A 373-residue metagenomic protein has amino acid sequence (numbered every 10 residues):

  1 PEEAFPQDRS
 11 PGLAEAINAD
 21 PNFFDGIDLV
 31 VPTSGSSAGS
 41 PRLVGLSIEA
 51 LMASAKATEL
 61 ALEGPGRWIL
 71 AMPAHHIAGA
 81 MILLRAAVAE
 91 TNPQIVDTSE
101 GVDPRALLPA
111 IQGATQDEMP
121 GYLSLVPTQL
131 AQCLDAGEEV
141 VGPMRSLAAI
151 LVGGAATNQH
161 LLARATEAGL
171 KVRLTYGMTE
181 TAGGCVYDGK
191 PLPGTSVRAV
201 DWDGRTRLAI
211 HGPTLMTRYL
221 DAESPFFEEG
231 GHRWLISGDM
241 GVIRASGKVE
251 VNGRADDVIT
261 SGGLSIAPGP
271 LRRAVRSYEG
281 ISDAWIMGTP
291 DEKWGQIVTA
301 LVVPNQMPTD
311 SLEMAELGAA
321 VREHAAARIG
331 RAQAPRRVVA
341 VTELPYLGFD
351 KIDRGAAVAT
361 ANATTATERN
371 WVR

Functional and structural regions predicted by a protein language model:
P1-E15, R42-G45, N92-S99: Short beta-strand->loop structural element characteristic of the AMP-binding/adenylate-forming
A14-P32, P65-R67: Conserved pre-ATP/AMP-binding loop-to-beta segment of ANL
G26-K56, E63: Conserved AMP-binding A3 loop
G45-K56, R67-Q132, R173: AMP-binding/adenylate-forming
D135-D188: Gly/Ser/Thr-rich phosphate-binding loop
P191, D201-E228, H232, L264-I266: Conserved ATP/PPi-binding loop(s) of AMP-dependent carboxylate-activating enzymes
G212, R233, M240-Q333: AMP-binding/adenylate-forming catalytic core of the ANL superfamily
I259, I286-M287, T299-L301, R322-R373: Conserved C-terminal "lid"/linker of ANL adenylate-forming enzymes
